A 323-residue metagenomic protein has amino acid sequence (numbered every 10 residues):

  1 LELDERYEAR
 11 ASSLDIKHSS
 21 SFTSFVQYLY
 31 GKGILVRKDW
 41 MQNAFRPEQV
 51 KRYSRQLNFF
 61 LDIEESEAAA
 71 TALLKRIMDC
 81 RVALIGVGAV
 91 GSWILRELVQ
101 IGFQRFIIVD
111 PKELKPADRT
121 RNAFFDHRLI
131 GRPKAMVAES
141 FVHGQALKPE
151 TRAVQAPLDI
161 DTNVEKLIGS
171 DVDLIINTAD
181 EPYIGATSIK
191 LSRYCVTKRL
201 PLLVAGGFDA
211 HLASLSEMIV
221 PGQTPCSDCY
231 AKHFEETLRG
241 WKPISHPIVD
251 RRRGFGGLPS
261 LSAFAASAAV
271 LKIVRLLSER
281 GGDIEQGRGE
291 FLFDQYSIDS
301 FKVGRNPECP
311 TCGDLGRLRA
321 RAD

Functional and structural regions predicted by a protein language model:
L1-D323: Adenine nucleotide-associated cytosolic modules
